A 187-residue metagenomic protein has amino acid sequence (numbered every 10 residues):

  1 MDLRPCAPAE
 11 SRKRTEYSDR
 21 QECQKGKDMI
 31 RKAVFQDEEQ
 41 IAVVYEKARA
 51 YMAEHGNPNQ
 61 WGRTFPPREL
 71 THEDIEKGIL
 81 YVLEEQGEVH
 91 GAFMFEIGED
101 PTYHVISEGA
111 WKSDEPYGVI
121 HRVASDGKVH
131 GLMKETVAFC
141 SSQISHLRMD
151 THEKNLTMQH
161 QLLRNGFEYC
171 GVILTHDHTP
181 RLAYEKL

Functional and structural regions predicted by a protein language model:
M29-V43: A short beta-loop-alpha structural element at the N-terminal edge of CoA-dependent acyl/N-acetyltransferase catalytic
R49-E69: Conserved GNAT-fold acetyl-CoA-binding loop/helix
L70-V82, E99-P101: A short helix-loop-beta-strand connector motif used in the catalytic cores of GNAT acetyltransferases and, in some
V82, E88-G98: Conserved beta-strand in the GNAT
M94-K128: Conserved acyl-donor/pantetheine-binding loop and adjacent beta-alpha core of acyl/acetyltransferases and related
S125-S142, H160-R164: Conserved acetyl-CoA-binding loop-helix of GNAT-fold acetyltransferases
S142-K154: Conserved GNAT acetyl-CoA-binding A-motif
D150, E168-L182: Conserved catalytic-core motifs of GNAT/GCN5-like acyltransferases
